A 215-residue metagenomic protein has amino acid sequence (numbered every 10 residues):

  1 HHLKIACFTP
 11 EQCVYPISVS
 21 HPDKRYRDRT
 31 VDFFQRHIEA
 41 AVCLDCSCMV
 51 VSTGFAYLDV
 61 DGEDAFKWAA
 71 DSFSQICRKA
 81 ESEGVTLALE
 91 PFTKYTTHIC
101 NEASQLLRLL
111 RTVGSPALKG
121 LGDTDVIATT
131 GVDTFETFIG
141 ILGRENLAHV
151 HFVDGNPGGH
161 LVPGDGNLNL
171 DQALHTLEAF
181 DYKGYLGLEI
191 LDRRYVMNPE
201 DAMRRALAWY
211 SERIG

Functional and structural regions predicted by a protein language model:
H1-H2, A41, A80, L177: A generic structural signal for well-ordered alpha-helical segments
H1-K4, V85: Short acidic, glycine/proline-enriched helix-loop-strand junctions
A6-C7, V14-S18, V196: Short active-site-adjacent helix-start/loop capping segments
A6-F8, M49-V50, L87, V150 (+1 more regions): Hydrophobic residues within beta-strands of alpha/beta enzymes
E11-V14, T53-Y57, P91-Y95, T124-A128 (+2 more regions): Active-site-proximal loop/turn and secondary-structure-junction residues that shape catalytic pockets, frequently
I17-K119, T129: Active-site acidic/histidine proton-transfer and metal-coordination neighborhood in alpha/beta enzyme cores
D45-S47, C100-G122, I127-G215: Histidine-acidic metal/acid-base catalytic patches
